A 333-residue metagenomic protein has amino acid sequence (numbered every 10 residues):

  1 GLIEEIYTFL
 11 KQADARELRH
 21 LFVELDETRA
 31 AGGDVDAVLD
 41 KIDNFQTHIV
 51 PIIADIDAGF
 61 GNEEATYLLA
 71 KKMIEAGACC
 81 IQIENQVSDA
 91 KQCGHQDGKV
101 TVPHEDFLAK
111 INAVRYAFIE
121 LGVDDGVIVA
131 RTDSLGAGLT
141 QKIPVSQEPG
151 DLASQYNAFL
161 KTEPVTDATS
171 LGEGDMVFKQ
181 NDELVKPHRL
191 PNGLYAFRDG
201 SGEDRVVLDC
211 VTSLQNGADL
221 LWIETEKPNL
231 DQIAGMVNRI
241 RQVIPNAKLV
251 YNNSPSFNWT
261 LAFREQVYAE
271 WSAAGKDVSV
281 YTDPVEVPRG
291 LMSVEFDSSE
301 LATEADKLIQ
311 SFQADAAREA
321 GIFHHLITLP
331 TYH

Functional and structural regions predicted by a protein language model:
G1-L326: Alpha/beta enzyme core
I327-T331: Short acidic/histidine-rich active-site segments
